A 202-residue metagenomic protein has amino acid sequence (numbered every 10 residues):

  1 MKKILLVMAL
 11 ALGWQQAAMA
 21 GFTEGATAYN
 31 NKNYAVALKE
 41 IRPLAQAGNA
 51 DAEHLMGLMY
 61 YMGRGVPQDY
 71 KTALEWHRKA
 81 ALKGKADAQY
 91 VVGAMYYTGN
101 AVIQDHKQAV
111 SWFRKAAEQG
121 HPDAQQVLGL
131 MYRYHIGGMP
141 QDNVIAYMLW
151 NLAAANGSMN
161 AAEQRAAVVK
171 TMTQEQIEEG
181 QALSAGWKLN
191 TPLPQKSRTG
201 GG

Functional and structural regions predicted by a protein language model:
M1-I4: Positively charged n-region of N-terminal signal peptides that target proteins for export
V7-G13: Bacterial N-terminal signal peptides
W14-A20: Sec/Tat signal peptide C-region and signal peptidase I cleavage site
G21-A28, P43-L44, L55-M62, V91-T98 (+3 more regions): Hydrophobic face of amphipathic alpha-helices that form TPR/SEL1-like repeat modules and related alpha-solenoid
Y29-N33, Q46-E53, M62-R64, D69 (+8 more regions): Short helix-capping/linker turns of helical repeat alpha-solenoids
S158-G202: Terminal, low-structured helical/coil segments at or just beyond the last alpha-helical repeat
